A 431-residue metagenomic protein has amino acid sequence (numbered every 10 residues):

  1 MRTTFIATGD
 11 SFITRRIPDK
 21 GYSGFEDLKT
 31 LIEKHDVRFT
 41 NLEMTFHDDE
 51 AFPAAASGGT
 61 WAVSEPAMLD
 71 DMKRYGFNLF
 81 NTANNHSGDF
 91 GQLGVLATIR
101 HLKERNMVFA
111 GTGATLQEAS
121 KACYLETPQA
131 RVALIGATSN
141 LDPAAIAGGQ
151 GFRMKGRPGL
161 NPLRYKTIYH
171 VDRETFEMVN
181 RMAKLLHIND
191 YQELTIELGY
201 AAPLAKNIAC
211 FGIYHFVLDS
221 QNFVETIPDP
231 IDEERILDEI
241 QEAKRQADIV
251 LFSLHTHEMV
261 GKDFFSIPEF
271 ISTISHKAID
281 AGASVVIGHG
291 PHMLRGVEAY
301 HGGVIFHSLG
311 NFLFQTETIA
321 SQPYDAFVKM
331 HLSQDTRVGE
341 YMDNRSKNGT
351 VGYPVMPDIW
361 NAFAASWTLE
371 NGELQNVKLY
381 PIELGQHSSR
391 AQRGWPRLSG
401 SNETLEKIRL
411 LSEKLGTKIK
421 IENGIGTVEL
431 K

Functional and structural regions predicted by a protein language model:
M1-K431: Acidic, metal/ion-coordinating pockets
